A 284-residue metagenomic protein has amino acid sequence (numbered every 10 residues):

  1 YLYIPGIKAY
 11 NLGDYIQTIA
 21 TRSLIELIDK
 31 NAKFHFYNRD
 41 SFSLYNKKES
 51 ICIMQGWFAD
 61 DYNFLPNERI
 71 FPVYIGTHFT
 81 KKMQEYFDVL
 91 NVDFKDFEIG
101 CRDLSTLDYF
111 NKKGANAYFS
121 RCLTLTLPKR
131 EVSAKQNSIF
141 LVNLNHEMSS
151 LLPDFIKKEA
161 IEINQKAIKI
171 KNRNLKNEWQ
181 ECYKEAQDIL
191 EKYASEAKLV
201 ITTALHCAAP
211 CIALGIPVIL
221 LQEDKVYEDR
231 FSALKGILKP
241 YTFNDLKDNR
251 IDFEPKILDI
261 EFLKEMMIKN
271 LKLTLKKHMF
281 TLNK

Functional and structural regions predicted by a protein language model:
Y1-K284: Active-site anion-handling motifs in enzyme catalytic cores
